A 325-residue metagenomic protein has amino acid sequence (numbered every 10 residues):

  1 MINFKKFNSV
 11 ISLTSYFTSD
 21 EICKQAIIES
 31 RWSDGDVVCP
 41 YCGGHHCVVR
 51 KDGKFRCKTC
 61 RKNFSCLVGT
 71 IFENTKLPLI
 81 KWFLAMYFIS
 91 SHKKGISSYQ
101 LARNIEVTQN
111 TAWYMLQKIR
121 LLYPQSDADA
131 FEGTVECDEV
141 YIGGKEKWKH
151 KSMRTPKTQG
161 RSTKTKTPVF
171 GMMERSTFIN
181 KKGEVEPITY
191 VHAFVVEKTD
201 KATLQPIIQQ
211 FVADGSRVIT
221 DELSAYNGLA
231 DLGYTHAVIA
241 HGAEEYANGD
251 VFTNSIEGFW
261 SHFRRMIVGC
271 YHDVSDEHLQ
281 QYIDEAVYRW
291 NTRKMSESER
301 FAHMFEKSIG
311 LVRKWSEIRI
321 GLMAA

Functional and structural regions predicted by a protein language model:
M1-A325: Residue-level recognition of single "structural anchor" positions that define or cap local secondary structure
